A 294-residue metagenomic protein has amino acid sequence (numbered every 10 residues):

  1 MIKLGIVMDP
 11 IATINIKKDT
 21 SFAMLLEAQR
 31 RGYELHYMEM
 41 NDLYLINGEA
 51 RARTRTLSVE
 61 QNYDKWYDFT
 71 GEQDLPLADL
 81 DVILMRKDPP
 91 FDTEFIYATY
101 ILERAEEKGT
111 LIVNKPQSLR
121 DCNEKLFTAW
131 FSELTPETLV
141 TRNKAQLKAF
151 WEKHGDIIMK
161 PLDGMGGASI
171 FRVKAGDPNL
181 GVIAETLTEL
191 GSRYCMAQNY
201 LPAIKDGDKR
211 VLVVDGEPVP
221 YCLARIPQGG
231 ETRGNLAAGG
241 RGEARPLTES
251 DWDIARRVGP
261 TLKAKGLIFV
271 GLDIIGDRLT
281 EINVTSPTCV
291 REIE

Functional and structural regions predicted by a protein language model:
I2, V7, I14-K17, P246-E294: ATP-dependent carboxylate activation and anion-phosphoryl transfer catalytic cores that bind Mg-ATP to form
I6, L84-M85, Q198: Redox-cofactor binding/interface segments in oxidoreductases and associated redox assembly factors
M8-K17, Y33, Y44-A50, I226-G230 (+3 more regions): Charge-biased, low-complexity intrinsically disordered regions
T13-V140: Conserved N-proximal alpha/beta basic substrate-recognition cap immediately N-terminal to, or forming the N-lobe
S21, K144-A145, E152-D156, D163-I254: Phosphate-binding site of ATP-dependent enzymes
Q29, E106, W151-E152, K263: Anion (oxyanion) recognition and catalysis
H36, I112-V113, I158, M196-Q198: Structural detector of well-ordered beta-strand residues that form the stable sheet scaffold of enzyme domains
K87-P90, L162-G164, P287: Short glycine-rich anion-binding loops that position phosphate/pyrophosphate groups of nucleotides and phosphorylated
